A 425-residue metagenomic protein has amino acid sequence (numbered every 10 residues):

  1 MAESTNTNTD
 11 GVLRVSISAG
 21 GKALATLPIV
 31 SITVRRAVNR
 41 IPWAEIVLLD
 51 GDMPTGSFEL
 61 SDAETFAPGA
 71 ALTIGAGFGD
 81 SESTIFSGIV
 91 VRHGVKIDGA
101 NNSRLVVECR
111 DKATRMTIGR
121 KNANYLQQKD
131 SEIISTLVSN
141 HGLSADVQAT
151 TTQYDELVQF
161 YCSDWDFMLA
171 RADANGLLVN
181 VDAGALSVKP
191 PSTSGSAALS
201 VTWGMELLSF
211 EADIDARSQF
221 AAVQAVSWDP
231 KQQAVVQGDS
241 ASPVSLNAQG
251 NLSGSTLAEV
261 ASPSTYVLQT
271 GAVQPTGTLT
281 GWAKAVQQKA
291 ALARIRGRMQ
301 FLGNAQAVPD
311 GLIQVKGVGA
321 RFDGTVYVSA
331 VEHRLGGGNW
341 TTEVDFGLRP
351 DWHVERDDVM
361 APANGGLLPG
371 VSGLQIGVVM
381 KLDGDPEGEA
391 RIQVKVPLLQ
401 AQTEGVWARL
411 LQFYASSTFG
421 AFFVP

Functional and structural regions predicted by a protein language model:
M1-P425: Amphipathic alpha-helical and helix-coil boundary elements used as assembly and membrane-proximal scaffolds
